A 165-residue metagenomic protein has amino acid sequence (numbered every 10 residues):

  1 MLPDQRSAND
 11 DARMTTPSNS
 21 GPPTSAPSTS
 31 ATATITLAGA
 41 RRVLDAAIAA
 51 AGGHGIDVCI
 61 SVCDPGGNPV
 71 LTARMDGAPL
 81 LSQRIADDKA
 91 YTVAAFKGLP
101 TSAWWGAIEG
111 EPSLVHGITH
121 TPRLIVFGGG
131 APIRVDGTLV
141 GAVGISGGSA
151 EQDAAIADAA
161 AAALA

Functional and structural regions predicted by a protein language model:
L2-R13: Short, Lys/Arg-enriched N-terminal segments with co-localized hydrophobic residues within the first ~10-30 amino acids
T15-A165: Flexible, solvent-exposed loop/hinge segments and secondary-structure transition points
